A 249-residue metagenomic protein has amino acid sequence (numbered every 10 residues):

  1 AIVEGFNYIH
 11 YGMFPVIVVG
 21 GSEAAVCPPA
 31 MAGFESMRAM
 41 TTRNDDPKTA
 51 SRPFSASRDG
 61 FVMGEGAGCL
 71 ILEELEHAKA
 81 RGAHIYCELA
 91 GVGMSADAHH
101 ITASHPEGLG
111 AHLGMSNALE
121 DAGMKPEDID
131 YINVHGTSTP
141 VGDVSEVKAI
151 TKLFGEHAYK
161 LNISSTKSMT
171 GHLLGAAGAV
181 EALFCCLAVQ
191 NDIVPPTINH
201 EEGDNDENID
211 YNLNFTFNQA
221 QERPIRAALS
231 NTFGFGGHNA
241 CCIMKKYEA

Functional and structural regions predicted by a protein language model:
A1, G114-A122, A149, L153 (+2 more regions): Stable alpha-helical structural segments in soluble proteins, enriched in small hydrophobic residues
A1-E23, V62-A83, H172-V194, C242: Active-site-proximal alpha-helical scaffold in enzymes
A1-E4, S36-V62, K148-A179: Conserved catalytic cysteine-centered active-site region of acyl-thioester-dependent Claisen-condensing enzymes
G5, F34, I71, L89 (+4 more regions): Conserved small-residue
F14-S22, H84-V92, E127-V134, L161-K167 (+1 more regions): Beta-strand segments within the central parallel beta-sheet cores of soluble alpha/beta enzyme folds
A24-S51, C69, G93-L113, T137-K152 (+2 more regions): Active-site-adjacent elements of ketosynthase-type condensing enzymes
D45-A122, Y131, A249: Condensing-enzyme catalytic core mediating Claisen C-C bond formation in acyl metabolism
A122-D128, Y159, Y211-A249: Flexible, low-complexity linker/loop segments at domain and module junctions
